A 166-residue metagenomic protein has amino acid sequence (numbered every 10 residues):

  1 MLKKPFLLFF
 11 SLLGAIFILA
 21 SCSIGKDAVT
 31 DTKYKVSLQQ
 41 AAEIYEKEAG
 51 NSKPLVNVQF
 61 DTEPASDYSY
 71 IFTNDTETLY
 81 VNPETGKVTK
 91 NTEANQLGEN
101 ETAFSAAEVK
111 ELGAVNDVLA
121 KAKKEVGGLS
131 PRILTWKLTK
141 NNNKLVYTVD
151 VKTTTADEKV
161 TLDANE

Functional and structural regions predicted by a protein language model:
L2-E166: Long, terminal "pre-/pro-" and other extracytoplasmic accessory regions that lie outside the mature folded/catalytic
